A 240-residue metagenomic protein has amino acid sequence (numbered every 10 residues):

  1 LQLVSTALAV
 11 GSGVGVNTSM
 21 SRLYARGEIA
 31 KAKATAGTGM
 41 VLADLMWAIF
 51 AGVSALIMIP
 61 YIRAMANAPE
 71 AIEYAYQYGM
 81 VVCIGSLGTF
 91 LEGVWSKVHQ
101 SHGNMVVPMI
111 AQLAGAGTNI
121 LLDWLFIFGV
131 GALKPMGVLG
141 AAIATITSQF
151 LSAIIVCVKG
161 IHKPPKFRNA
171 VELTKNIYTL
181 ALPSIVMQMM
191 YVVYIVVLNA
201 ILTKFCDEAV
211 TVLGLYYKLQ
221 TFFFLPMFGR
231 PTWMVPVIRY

Functional and structural regions predicted by a protein language model:
L1, M20, Y24-A25, A32 (+15 more regions): Hydrophobic/aromatic residues within transmembrane alpha-helices of membrane transport systems, especially the TMDs
L1-G52, T89-G103, V107-P108, L213-Y240: Small-residue-rich hydrophobic transmembrane alpha-helices
Q2, M46, A114-N119, A144-S152 (+1 more regions): Transmembrane alpha-helical core residues of multi-pass small-molecule transporters, especially secondary transporters
L3, A43, V82, P108 (+7 more regions): Residue-level signature of transmembrane alpha-helical cores of multipass secondary-active transporters and flippases
M20-L87, L133-L182, F223, I238-Y240: Short alpha-helical transmembrane segments in multi-pass integral membrane proteins
I62-P69, L125-M136, V192-F222, Y240: Helix-terminus/linker motif at the lipid-water interface of multi-pass membrane proteins
N67-V82, S86-L113: Cytoplasmic helix-loop-helix junction between adjacent transmembrane helices in 12-TM secondary transporters
M105-M109, V138-A142, V210: Alpha-helical transmembrane segments and their helix-entry boundary regions
